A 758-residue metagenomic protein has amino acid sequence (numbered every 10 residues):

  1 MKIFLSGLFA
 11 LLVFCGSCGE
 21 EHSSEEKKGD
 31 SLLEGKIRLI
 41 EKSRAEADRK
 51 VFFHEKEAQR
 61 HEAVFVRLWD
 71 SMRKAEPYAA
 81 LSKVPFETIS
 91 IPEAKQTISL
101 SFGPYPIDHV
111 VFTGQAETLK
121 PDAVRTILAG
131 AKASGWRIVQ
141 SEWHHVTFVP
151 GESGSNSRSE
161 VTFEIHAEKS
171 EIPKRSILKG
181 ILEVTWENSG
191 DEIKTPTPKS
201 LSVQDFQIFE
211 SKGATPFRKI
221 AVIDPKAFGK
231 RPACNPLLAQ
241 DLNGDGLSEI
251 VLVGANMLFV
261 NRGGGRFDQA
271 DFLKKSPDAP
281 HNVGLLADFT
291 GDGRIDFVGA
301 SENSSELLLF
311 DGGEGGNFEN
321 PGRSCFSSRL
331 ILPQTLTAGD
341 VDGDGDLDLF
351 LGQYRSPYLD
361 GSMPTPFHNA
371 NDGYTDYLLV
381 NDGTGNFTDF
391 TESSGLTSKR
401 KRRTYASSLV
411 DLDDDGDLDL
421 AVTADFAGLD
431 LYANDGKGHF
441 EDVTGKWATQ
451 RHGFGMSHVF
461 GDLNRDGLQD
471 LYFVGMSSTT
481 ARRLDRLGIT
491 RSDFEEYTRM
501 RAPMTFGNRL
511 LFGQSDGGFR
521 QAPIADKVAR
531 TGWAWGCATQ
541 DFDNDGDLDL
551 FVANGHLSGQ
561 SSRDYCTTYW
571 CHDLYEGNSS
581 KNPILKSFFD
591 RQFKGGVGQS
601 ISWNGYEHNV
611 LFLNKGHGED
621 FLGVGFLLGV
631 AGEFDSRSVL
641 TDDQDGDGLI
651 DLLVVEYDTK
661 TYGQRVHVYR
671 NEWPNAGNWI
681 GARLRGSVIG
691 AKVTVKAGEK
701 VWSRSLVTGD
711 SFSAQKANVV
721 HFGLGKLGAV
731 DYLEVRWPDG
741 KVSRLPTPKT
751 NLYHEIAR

Functional and structural regions predicted by a protein language model:
S24-K95: Short, low-complexity N-terminal intrinsically disordered segments enriched in polar/charged residues
E25-H54, G135-P225, F267, N320-P321: Short beta-strand edge/turn micro-motifs at domain boundaries
S71-E152: A solvent-exposed, acidic/Ser-Thr-rich amphipathic alpha-helical stretch
F206-P232, V260-P280, F310-I331, M363-R402 (+5 more regions): Blade-edge motifs of beta-propeller repeat domains
I223-M257: Beta-strand-rich domains and repeat architectures in extracellular enzymes and scaffolds, especially beta-propellers
A233-L242, H281-G291, P333-G343, L347 (+7 more regions): Beta-propeller blade termini
G244-V253, G291-A300, G343-G352, D414-T423 (+3 more regions): Acidic/hydrophobic-patterned starts of short beta strands in beta-sheet-rich repeat architectures
I601-E607, N614-R758: Gly/Ser/Thr/Pro-enriched helix-cap/hinge segments flanking short amphipathic alpha-helices
